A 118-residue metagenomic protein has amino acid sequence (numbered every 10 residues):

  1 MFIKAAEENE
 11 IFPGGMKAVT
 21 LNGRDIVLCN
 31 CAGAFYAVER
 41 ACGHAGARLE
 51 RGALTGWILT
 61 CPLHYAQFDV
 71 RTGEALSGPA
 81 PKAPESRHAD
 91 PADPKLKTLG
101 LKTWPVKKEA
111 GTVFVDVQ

Functional and structural regions predicted by a protein language model:
M1-G56, V70, K82, S86-Q118: N-terminal pre-ligand scaffold of iron-sulfur
C42, C61-H64: Short cysteine clusters
Q67: Substrate-binding/gating loop at the entrance of the active-site cleft, primarily in PLP-dependent aminotransferase-like
P79: Nucleic acid-binding interface residues in structured DNA/RNA-binding domains, emphasizing the DNA-engaging scaffolds
